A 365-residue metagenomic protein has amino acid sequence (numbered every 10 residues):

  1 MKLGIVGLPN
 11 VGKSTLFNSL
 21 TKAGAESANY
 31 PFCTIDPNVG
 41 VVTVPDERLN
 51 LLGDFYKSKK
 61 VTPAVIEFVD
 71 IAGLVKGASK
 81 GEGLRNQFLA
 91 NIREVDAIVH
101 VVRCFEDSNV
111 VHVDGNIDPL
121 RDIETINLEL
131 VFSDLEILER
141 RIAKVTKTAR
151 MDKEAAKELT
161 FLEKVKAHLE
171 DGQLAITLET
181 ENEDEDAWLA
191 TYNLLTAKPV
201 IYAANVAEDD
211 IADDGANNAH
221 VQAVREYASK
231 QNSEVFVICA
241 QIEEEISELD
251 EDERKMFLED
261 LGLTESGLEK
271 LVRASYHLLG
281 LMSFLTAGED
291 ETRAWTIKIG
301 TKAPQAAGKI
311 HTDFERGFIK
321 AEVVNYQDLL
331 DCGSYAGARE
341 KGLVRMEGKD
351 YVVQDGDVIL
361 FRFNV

Functional and structural regions predicted by a protein language model:
M1-V111, E139-R140: Conserved G1/Walker A P-loop phosphate-binding module
K2-V6, F17, T146-V352, I359 (+1 more regions): C-terminal-of-GTPase-core extension/linker across diverse P-loop GTPases
K22-A23, R48-L49, A72-V75, R103-N109 (+5 more regions): Conserved nucleotide-binding/hydrolysis micro-motifs of P-loop NTPases
A23-P31, N38-G40, R48-L51, K80 (+10 more regions): Glycine-rich, flexible loop/turn motifs
F32, D46-L49, T62-F68, E82-D96 (+9 more regions): Amphipathic alpha-helical transducer elements in NTP-driven molecular machines
N38, I71-A72, V102, R141 (+4 more regions): Fold-independent oxyanion-binding glycine-rich loops and adjacent beta-strand/coil segments at enzyme active sites
V42, L74-K80, G115-E129, A149-E154 (+2 more regions): Flexible beta-alpha connector loops of hexameric P-loop NTPases
R85, L89-T191, Y202, F236: Long, charged N-terminal accessory/stalk domains
